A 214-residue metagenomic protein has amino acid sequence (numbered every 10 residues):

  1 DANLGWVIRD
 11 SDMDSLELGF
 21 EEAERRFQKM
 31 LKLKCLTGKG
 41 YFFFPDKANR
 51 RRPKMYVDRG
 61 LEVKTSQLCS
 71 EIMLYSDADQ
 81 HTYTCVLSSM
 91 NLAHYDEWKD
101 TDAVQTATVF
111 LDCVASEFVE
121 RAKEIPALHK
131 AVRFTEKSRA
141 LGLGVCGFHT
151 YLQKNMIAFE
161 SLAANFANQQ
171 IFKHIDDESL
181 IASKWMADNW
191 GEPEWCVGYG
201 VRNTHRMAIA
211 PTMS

Functional and structural regions predicted by a protein language model:
D1-E62, V145-P193: Conserved, charged catalytic cores of large soluble enzymes
A2-L4, T37-G40, H81-T82, V201-T204 (+1 more regions): Short coil/turn connectors at secondary-structure junctions
E17, E24, I72, H81-Y83 (+4 more regions): Structured N-terminal alpha/beta-domain signature that marks small ligand/cofactor-binding or signaling modules
K34, S138-A140, I209: Short glycine- and Lys/Arg-enriched binding-loop motifs that mark or flank ligand-binding interfaces
K34-T135, V145-L152: Function-dense linear segments that define catalytic or interfacial modules in macromolecule-processing proteins
A103, A140-G144, I175: Short, contiguous, pocket-lining structural segments that sit at or immediately flank catalytic/ligand-binding sites
A107-V132, E136, N155-T212: Internal maturation/activation junctions in enzymes
